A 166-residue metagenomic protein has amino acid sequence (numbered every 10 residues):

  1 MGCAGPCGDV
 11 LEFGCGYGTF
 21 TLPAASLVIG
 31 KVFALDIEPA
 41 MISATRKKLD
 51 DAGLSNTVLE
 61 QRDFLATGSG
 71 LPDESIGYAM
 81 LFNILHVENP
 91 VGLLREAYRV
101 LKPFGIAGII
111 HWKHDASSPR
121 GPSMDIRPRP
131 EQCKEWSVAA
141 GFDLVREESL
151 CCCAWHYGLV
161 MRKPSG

Functional and structural regions predicted by a protein language model:
M1-G8: Conserved alpha-helix/loop element of class I SAM-dependent methyltransferases that forms part of the SAM/SAH-binding
D9, K31, F104-I106: Short glycine-centered segments of the SAM/dcSAM-binding site in methyltransferase folds
L11, Y17-T67: Class I SAM-dependent methyltransferase SAM/SAH-binding core
S69-Y78: A short acidic, Gly/Pro-enriched loop at the edge of an enzyme's catalytic core that lines a small-molecule cofactor
G77-P90: A short SAM/SAH-binding and catalytic strip from SAM-dependent methyltransferases
G92-I106: A short glycine-rich, Lys/Arg-flanked "PGG" loop and its adjoining helix->strand segment in the class I
I106-Q132: Conserved class I S-adenosyl-L-methionine
R146-G166: Core SAM-dependent methyltransferase catalytic element
